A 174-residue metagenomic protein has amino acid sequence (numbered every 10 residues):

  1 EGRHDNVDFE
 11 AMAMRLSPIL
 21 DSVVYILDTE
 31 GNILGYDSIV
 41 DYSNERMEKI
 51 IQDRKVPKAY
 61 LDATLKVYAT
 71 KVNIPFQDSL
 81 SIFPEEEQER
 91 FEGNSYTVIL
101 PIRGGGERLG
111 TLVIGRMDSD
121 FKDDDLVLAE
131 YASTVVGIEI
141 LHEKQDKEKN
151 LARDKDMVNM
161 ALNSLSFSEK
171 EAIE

Functional and structural regions predicted by a protein language model:
E1-E169, I173: Hydrophobic, helix-rich cores of sensory/ligand-binding and other regulatory modules that couple small-molecule
